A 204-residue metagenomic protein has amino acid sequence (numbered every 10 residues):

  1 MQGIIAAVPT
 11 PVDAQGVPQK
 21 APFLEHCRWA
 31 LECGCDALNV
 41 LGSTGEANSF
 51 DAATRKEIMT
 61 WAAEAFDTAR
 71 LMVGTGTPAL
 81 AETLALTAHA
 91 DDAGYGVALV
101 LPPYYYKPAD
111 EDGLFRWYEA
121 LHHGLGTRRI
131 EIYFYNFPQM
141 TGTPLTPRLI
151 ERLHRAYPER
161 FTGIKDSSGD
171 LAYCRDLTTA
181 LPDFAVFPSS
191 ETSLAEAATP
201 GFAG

Functional and structural regions predicted by a protein language model:
M1-P144: Active-site beta->alpha loop and helix N-cap motifs at the rims of alpha/beta catalytic domains
G124, R128, F137-G204: Catalytic alpha/beta core domains of metabolic enzymes, predominantly
